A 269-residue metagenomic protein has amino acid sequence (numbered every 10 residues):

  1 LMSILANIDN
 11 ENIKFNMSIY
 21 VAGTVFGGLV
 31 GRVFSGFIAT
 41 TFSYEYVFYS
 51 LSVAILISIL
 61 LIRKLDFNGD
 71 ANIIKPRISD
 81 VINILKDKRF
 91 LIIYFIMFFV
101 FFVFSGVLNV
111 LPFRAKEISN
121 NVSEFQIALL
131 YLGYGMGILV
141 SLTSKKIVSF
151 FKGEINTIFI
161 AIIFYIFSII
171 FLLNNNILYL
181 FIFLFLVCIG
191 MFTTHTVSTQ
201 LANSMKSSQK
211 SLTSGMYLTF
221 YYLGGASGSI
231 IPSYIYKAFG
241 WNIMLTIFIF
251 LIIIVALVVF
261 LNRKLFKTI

Functional and structural regions predicted by a protein language model:
L1-A22: Cytoplasmic helix-loop-helix junction between adjacent transmembrane helices in 12-TM secondary transporters
N16-R63: Helix-loop-helix hairpin linking two adjacent transmembrane segments in secondary transporters
S52-A71, V258-N262: C-terminal membrane-cytosol helix-exit motif in multi-pass small-molecule transporters
L65-I93: Juxtamembrane intracellular "pre-TM" segments in multi-pass secondary transporters
L91-Y131: Extracytoplasmic gate region of multi-pass secondary transporters
V140-K152, Y236: Helix-to-loop junctions at the C-terminal end of transmembrane segments in multipass secondary transporters
E154-S198: C-terminal transmembrane helical hairpin of 12-TM major facilitator-type secondary transporters
M205-W241, F248: A late C-terminal transmembrane helix in Major Facilitator Superfamily
